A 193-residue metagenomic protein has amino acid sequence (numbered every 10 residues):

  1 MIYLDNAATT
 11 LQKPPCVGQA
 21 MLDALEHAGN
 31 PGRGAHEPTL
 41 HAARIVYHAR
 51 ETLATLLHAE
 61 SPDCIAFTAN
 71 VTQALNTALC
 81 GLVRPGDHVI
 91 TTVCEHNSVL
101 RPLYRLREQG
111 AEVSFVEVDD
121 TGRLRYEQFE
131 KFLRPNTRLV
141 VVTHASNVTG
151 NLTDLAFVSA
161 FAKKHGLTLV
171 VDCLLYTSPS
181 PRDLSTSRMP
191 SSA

Functional and structural regions predicted by a protein language model:
M1-S178: Pyridoxal 5′-phosphate
Y176-A193: Single conserved hydrophobic/aromatic residue that forms the stacking wall/gate of nucleotide- or nucleobase-binding
